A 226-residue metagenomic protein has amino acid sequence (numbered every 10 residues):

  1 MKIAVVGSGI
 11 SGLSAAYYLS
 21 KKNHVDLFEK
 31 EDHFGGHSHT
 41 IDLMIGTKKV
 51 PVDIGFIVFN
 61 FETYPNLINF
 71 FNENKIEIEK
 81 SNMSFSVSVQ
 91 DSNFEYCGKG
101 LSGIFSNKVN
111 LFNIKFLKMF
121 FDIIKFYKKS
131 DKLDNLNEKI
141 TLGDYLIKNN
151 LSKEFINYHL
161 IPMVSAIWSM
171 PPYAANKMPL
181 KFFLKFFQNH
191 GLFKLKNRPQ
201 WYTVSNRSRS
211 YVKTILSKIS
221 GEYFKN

Functional and structural regions predicted by a protein language model:
K2-L27: N-terminal Rossmann-like FAD-binding beta1-loop-alpha1 element of flavoenzymes
G7, K80-N82, Y223-N226: Short loop/edge segments at beta-strand edges and connector loops that shape dinucleotide/nucleotide cofactor-binding
Y18-L19, F71, I219: Hydrophobic alpha-helical packing residues
S20-M44: Glycine-rich FAD pyrophosphate-binding loop
I41-L67: N-terminal glycine-rich dinucleotide-binding loop that anchors FAD/FMN and/or NAD(P) in oxidoreductases
T47-F56, Y127, K194-P199: Glycine-/proline-rich flexible loop or hinge segments
F61-K185, N189: Mobile amphipathic helical/loop "lid" adjacent to a hydrophobic cofactor/ligand pocket
F183-N226: Helical element adjacent to the flavin cofactor pocket in flavoenzyme catalytic cores
